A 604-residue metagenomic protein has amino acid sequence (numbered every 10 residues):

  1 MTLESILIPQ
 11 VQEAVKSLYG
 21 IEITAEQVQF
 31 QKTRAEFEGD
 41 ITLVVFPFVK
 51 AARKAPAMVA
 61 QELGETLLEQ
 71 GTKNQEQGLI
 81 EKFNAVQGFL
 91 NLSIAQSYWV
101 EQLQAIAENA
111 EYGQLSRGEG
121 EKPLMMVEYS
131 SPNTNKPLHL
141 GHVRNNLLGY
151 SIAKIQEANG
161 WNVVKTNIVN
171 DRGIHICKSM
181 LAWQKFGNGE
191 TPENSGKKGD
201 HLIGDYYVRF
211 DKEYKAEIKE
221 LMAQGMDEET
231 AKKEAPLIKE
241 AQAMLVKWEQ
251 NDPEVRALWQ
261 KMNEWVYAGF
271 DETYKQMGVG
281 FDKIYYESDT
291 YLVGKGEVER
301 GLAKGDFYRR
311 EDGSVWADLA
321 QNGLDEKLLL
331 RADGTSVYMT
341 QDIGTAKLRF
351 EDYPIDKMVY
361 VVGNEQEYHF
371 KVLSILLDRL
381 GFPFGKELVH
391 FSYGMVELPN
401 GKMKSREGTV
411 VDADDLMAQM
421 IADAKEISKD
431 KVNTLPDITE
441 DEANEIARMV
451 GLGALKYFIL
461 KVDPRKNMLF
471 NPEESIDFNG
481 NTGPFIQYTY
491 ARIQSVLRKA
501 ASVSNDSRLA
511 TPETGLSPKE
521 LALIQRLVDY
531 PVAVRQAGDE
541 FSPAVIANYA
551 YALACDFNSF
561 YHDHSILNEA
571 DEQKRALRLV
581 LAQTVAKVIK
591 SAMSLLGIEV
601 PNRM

Functional and structural regions predicted by a protein language model:
M1-L68, T72-V100, Y112, E119-M604: Non-catalytic interaction-recognition regions
E101-I106: Short, charged, solvent-exposed linker or helix-capping segments at domain edges/interfaces that act as flexible hinges
